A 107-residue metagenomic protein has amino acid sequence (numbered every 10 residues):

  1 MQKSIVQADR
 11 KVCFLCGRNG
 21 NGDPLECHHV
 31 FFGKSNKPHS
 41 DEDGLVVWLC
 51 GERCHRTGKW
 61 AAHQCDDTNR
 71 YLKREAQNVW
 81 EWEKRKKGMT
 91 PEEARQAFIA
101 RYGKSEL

Functional and structural regions predicted by a protein language model:
M1-H28, E52: Short cysteine-rich loop/turn motifs with clustered Cys
F14, L45-L49, E81: Ordered hydrophobic segments in well-structured contexts
N21-G22, G33, C54-T57: Short, charged/polar surface micro-motifs in flexible loops or helix N-caps
F31-V46: Short linker/helix segments within small regulatory modules
V46-R74: Short Cys/His-centered divalent metal-binding micro-motifs
R74-L107: Short flanking/linker segments adjacent to small metal-binding domains or redox-active Cys/His motifs
